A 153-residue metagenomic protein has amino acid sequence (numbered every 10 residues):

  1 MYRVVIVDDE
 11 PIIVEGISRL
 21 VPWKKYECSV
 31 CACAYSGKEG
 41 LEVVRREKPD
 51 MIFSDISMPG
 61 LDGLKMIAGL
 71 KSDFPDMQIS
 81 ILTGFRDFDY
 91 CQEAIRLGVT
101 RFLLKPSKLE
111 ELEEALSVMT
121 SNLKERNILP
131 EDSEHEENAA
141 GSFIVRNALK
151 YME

Functional and structural regions predicted by a protein language model:
Y2-I13, I17-S18, I52: Conserved acidic segment of CheY-like receiver
G16, L20-K24, V43: Alpha-helical interaction/dimerization surfaces of two-component signaling modules
K25-V30: A generic structural motif
C31-K38: Conserved Asp/Asn-Gly motif in the active-site loop of CheY-like receiver
S36, V43, L64, V118 (+1 more regions): Solvent-exposed, amphipathic alpha-helical segments
L41-E131: CheY-like receiver
S121-K150: CheY-like receiver
